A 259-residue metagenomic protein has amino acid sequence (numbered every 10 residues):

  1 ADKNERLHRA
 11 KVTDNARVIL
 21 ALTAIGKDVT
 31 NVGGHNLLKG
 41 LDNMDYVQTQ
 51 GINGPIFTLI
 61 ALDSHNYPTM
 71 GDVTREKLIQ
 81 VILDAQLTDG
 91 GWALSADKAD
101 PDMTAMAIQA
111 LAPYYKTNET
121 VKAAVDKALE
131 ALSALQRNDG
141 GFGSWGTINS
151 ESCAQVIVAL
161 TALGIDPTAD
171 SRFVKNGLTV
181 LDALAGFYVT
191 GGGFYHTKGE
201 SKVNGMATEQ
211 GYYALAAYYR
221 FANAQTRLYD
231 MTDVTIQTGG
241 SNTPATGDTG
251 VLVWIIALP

Functional and structural regions predicted by a protein language model:
N4-T30, V47-E76, T88-D126, R137-F173 (+2 more regions): An alpha-helical repeat/solenoid feature that recognizes helix-turn-helix modules
N31-D45, G71-K77, F173-L178, F187 (+1 more regions): Alpha-helical repeat scaffolds
L41, I82-L83, A128, L132 (+1 more regions): Buried hydrophobic core positions in alpha-solenoid tandem helical repeats
Q80-D84, E130, P167-R172, R220-G240: Helix-boundary/low-complexity linker signature
T179, G186-G191, Y195-G199, L215-T232 (+2 more regions): Hydrophilic extracytoplasmic domains
I236-P259: C-terminal cell-surface addressing/anchoring modules of secreted/extracellular proteins
